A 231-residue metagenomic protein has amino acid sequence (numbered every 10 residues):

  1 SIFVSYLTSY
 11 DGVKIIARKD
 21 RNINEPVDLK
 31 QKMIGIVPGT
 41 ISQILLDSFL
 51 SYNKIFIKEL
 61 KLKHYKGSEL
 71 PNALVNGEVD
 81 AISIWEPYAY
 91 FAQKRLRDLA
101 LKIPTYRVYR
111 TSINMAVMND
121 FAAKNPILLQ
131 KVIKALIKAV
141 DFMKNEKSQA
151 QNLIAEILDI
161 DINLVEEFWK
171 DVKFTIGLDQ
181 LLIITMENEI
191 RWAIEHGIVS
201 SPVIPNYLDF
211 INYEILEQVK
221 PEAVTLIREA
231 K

Functional and structural regions predicted by a protein language model:
S1-F56, K61-K66, D80-E86, A100-T105 (+1 more regions): Short, glycine-/small- and polar/acidic-enriched structural segments that line small-molecule recognition paths
S9-I15, T111-M115, N119-D120, I190: Small-molecule pocket liners
R21, K63, S68-I157: Pocket-lining segment of extracytoplasmic ligand-binding domains
D28, N72-A73, F91, F168 (+1 more regions): Well-formed, non-transmembrane alpha-helical positions, independent of function
V75-V79, V172-E187, I215-V224: Short amphipathic alpha-helical segments at helix boundaries and their inter-helical linkers
K124-P202: Secondary-structure end/capping motifs
I194-K231: Conserved C-terminal helix/tail region of periplasmic/extracytoplasmic solute-binding proteins
